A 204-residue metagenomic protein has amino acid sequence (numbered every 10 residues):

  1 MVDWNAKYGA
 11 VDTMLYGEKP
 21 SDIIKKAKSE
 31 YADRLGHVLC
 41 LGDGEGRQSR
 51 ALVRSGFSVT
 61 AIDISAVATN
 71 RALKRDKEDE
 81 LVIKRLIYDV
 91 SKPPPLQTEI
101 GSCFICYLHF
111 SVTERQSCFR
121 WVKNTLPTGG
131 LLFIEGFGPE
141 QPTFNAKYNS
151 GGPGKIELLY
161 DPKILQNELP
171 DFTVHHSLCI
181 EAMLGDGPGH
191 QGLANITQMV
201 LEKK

Functional and structural regions predicted by a protein language model:
M1-D33, E140: Conserved class I S-adenosyl-L-methionine
S65-V67: Conserved SAM/SAH-binding beta-strand->alpha-helix loop
A72-L73: Conserved SAM-binding loop
D79-V90: Conserved SAM-binding strand-loop segment of SAM-dependent methyltransferases
P95-S102: A short acidic, Gly/Pro-enriched loop at the edge of an enzyme's catalytic core that lines a small-molecule cofactor
F110-V122: A short, conserved alpha-helix within the catalytic core of class I
G129-F137: Conserved beta-strand signature within the Rossmann-like core of class I S-adenosyl-L-methionine
I156-S177: Short alpha-helix
